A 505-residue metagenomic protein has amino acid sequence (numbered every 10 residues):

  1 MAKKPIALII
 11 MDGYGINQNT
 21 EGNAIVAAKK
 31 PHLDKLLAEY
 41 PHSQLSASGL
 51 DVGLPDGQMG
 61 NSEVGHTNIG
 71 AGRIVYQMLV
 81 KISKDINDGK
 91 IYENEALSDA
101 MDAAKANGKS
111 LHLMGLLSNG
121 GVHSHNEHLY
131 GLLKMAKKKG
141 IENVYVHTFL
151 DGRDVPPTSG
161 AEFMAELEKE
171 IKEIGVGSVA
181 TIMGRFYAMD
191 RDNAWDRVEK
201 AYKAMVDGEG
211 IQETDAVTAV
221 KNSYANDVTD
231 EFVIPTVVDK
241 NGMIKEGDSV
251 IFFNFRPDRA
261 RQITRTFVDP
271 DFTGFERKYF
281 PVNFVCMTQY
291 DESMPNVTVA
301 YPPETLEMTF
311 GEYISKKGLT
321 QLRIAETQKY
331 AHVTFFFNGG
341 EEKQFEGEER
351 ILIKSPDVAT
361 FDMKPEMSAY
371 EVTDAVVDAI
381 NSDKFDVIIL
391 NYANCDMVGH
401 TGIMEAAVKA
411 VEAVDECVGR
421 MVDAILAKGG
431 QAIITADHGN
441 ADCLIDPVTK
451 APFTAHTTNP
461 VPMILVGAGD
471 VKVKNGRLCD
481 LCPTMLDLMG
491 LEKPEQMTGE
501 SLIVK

Functional and structural regions predicted by a protein language model:
M1-K505: Feature captures the catalytic ectodomains and active-site-proximal regions of enzymes that hydrolyze or transfer
